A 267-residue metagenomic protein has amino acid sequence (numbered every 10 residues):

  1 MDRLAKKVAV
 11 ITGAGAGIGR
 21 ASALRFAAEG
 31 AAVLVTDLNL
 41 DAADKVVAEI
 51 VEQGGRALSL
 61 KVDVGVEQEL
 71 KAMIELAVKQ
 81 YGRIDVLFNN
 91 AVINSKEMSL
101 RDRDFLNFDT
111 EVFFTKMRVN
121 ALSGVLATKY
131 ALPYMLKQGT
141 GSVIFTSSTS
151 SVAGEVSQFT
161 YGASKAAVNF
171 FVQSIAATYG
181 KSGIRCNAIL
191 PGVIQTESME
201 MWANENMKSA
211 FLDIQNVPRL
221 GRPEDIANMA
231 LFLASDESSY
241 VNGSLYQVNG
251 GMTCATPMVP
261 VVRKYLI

Functional and structural regions predicted by a protein language model:
E97-F114, F211: Substrate-binding pocket helix/loop in short-chain dehydrogenase/reductase
T128, S164: Active-site helix of classical SDR
P133, A177-T178, S239: Alpha-helical segment proximal to the catalytic Tyr-Lys
S148: Residue(s) in the substrate-gating loop at a strand-loop-helix junction that position the organic substrate next
G180, R185, L190, V241-G243: Short, small/polar-rich loop/turn modules that mediate ligand/substrate recognition or access, typified
A188, N206-E237, V241, V248-G250: C-terminal helical subdomain
N242-I267: Short C-terminal tail/terminal secondary-structure segment of NAD(P)H-dependent dehydrogenase/reductase domains
